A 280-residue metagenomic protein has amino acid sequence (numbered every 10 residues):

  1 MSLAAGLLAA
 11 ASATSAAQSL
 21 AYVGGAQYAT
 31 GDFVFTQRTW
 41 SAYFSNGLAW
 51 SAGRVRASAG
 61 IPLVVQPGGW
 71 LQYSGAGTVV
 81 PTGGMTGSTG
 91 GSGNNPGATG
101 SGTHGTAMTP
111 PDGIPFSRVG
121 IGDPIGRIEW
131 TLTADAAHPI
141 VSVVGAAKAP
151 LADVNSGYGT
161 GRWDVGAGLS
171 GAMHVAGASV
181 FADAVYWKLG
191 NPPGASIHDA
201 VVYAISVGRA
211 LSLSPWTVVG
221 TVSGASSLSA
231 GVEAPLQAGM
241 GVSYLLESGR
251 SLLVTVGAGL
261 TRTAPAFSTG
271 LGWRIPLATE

Functional and structural regions predicted by a protein language model:
M1-A11: Bacterial N-terminal signal peptides
A16-A176, V180-N191, H198-G239, S248-T255 (+1 more regions): Transmembrane beta-barrel domains of Gram-negative outer membranes and organellar outer membranes
